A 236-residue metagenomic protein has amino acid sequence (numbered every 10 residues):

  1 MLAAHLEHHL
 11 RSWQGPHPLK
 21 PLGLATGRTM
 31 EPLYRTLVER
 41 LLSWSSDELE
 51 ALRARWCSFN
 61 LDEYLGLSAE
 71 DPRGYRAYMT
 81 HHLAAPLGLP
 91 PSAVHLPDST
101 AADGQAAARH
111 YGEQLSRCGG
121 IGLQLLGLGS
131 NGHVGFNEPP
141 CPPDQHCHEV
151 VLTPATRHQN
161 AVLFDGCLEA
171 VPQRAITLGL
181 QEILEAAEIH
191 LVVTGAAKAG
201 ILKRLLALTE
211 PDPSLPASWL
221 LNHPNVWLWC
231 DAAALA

Functional and structural regions predicted by a protein language model:
M1-L22: N-terminal glycine-/serine-/threonine-rich phosphate-binding loop
G15-S46: Glycine-rich N-terminal segment of FAD-binding domains in flavoprotein oxidoreductases, spanning the beta-loop-helix
L24-T29, L126-S130, T194: Glycine-rich beta-strand-to-loop/alpha-helix junction loops that act as flexible
R35-E50, Y75-A77, P139-H148, L208: A glycine- and small-aliphatic-rich helix-loop capping segment at beta-alpha/alpha-beta transitions that lines
L49-L125: Ligand-binding beta-strand-loop-alpha-helix segment within the catalytic cores of soluble metabolic enzymes
G119-D144: Glycine-rich phosphate-binding loop
G135-L180: Class I SAM-dependent methyltransferase SAM-binding "motif I" and its flanking Rossmann-like core
L178-Q181, E185-A236: ATP/nucleoside-binding phosphotransfer catalytic cores, i.e., glycine-rich phosphate-binding loops
